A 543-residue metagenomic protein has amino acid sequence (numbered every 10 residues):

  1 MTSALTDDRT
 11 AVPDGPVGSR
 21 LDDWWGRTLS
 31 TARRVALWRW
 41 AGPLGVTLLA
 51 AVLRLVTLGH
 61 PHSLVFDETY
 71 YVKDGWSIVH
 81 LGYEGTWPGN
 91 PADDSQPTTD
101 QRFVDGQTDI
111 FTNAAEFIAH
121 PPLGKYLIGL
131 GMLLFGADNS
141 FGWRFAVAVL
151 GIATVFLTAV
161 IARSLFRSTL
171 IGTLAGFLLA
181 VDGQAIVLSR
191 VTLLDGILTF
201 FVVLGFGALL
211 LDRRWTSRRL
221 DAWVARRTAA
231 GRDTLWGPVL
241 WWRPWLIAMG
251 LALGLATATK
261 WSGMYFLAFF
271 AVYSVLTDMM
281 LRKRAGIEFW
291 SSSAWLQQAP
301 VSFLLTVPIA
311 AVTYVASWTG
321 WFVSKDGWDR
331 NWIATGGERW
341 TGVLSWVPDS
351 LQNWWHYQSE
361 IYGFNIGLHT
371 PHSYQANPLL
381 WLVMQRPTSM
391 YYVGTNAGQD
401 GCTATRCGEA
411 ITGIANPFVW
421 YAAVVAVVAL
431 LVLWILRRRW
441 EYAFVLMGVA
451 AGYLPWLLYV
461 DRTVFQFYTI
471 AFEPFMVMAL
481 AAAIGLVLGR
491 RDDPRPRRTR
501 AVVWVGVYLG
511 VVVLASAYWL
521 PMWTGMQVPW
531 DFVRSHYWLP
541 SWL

Functional and structural regions predicted by a protein language model:
M1-L53, Q297-A310, R495, T499-V505: Start-transfer (signal-anchor) and selected internal transmembrane alpha helices of multi-pass inner/ER membrane
S3-A4, G237-A248, L253, D278-R282 (+2 more regions): Transmembrane helical bundles and short interhelical boundary loops of multi-pass, membrane-embedded
L21-W24, T28, F166, G205-W245 (+1 more regions): Membrane-interface transmembrane helices that cradle and orient dolichyl/undecaprenyl
W40, G45-V46, F141, T158-V181 (+4 more regions): Transmembrane-helix signature of polytopic, membrane-embedded enzymes that assemble or transfer cell-envelope glycans
A50, A175-A180, V187, L253 (+1 more regions): Short helix- or helix-capping micro-motifs that position conserved polar/aromatic residues at function-defining sites
L58-V104, Q297, V301-S302, A310-R386 (+1 more regions): Aromatic-rich transmembrane-lumenal/periplasmic boundary elements in polytopic membrane proteins
L64-V65, V147, S164, V187-I197 (+1 more regions): Short acidic/glycine- and proline-prone juxtamembrane loop motifs at membrane-interface regions of multi-pass membrane
F145-F166, L204, A429: Transmembrane-helix motifs of polytopic, lipid-linked glycan transferases
